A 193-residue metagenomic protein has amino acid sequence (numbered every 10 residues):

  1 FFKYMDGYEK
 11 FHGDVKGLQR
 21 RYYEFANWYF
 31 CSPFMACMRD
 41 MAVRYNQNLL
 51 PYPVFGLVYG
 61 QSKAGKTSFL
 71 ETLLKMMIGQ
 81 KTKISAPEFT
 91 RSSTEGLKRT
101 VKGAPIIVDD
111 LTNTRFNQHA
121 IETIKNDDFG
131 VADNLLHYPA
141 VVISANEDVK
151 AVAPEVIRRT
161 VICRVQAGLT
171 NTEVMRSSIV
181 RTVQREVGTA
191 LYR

Functional and structural regions predicted by a protein language model:
F1-A64, S68-I78: P-loop NTPase catalytic core of nucleic-acid-dependent motor ATPases
R39-N48, R91-T94, N126-Y138, E147-A153: Conserved Walker
Q47-N48, M77-V101, T172: Flexible phosphate/Mg2+-sensing switch loops adjacent to catalytic phosphate-binding sites
P53, K102-G103, H137-P139, E155-V161: Short glycine-/polar-rich loops that comprise or flank the Walker A/P-loop and associated switch/sensor motifs
S62-G65, L111-N117, E147-A151, L169: Short acidic, S/G/P-rich loop/turn micro-motifs used as interaction or catalytic elements
T82, T94-I143: Conserved nucleotide-sensing/catalytic segment adjacent to the nucleotide-binding pocket in NTP-handling enzymes
A151-T172: A short helix-turn-beta junction within AAA+ P-loop NTPase domains corresponding to the substrate/partner-engaging
V180-R193: Conserved AAA+ ATPase small/helical "lid" subdomain
